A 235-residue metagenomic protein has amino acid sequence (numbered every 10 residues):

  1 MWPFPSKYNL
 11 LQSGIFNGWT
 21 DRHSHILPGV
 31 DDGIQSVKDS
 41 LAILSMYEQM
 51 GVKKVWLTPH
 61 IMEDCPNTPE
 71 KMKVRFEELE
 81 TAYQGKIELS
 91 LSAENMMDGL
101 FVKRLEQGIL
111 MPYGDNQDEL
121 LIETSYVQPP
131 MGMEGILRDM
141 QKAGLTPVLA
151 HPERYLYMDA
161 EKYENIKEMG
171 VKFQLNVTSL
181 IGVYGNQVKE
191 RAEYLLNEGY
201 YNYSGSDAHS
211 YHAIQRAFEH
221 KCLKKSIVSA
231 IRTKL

Functional and structural regions predicted by a protein language model:
M1-K86: An N-terminally biased module of ancient metal coordination in phosphate/nucleic-acid-related enzymes
H23, P59, L89, H151 (+1 more regions): Divalent metal-coordination and catalytic microenvironments
H25, I61, N95-M96, S125 (+3 more regions): Catalytic metal-binding/acid-base residues of hydrolase active sites
E48, Q141, L196-N197: Non-catalytic positions within long, well-ordered alpha-helices that form the structural scaffold/packing of enzyme
P66-F173: Extended substrate/RNA-proximal surfaces in nucleic-acid metabolism proteins
K172-G182: His/Asp/Glu-enriched short active-site or ligand-binding loop at hydrolase and phosphoryl-transfer sites
Y200-R216: Short acidic/histidine-rich active-site segments
F218-L235: Mid-to-C-terminal alpha-helical segments outside catalytic/metal-binding sites
